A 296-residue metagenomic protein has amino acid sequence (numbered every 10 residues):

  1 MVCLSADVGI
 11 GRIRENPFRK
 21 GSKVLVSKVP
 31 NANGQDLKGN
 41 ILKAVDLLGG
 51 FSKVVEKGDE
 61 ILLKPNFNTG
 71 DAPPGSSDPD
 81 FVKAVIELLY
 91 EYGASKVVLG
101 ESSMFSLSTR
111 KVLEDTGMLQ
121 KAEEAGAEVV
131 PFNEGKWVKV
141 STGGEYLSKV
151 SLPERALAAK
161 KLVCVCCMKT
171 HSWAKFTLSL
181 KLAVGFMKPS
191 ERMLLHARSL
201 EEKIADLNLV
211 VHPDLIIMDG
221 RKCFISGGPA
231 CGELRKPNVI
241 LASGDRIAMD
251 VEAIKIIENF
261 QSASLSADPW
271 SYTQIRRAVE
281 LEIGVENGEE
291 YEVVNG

Functional and structural regions predicted by a protein language model:
M1-G296: N-terminal and secondary-structure boundary signal
